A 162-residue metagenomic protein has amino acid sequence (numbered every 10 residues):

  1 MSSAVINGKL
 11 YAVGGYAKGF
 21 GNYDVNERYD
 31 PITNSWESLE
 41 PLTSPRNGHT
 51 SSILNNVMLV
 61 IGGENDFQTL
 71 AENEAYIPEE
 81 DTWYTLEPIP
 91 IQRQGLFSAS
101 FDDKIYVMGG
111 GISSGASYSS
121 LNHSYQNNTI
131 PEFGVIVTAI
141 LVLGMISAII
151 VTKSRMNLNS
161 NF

Functional and structural regions predicted by a protein language model:
M1-I130: Kelch-like beta-propeller repeat domains
N127-F162: Secretory targeting signatures
